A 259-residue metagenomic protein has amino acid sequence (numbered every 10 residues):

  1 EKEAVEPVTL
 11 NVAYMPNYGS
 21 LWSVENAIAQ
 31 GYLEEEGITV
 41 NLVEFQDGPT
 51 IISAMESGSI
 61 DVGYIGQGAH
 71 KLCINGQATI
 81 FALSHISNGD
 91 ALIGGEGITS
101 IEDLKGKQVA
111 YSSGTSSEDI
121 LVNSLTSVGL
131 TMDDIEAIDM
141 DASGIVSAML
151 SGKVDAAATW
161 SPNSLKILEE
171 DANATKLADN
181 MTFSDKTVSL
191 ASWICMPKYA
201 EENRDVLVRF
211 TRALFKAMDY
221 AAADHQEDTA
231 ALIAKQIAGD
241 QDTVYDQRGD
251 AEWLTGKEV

Functional and structural regions predicted by a protein language model:
K2-D141, A148, D155-S161, L165 (+2 more regions): Short, glycine-/small- and polar/acidic-enriched structural segments that line small-molecule recognition paths
A27, D119, W193, E227-D228: A generic alpha-helix surface/boundary motif
G48, I101, A142, V146 (+3 more regions): Residues at or immediately preceding the N-termini of alpha-helices
S84-G94, N173-A200, T211, W253-T255: Periplasmic-binding protein-like
L168-A172: Short, surface-exposed basic-aromatic patches at helix termini and helix-loop junctions that form
E201-V259: Secondary-structure end/capping motifs
